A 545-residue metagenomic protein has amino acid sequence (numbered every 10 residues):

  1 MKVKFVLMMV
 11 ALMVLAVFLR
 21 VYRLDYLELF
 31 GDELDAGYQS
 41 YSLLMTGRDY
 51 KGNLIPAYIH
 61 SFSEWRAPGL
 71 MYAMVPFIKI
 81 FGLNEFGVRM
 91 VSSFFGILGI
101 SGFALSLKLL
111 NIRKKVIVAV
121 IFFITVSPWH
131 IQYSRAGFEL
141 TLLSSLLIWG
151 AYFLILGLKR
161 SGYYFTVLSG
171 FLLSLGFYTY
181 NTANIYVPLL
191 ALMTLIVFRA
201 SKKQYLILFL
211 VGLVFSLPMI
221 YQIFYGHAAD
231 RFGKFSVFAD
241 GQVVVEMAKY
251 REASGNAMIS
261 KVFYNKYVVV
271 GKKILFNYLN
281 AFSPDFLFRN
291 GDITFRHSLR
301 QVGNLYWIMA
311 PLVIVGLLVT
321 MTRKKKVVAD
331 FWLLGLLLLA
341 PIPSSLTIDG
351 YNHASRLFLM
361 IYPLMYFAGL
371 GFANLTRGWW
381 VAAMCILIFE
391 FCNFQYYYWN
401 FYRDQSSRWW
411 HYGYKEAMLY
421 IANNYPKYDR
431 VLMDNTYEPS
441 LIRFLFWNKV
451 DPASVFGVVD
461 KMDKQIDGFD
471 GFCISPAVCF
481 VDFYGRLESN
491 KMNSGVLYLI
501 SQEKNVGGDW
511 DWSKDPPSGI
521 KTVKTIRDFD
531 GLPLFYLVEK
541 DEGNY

Functional and structural regions predicted by a protein language model:
K2-E246, Y250, N256-F263, V268 (+1 more regions): Membrane-integral, polyisoprenol-dependent glycosyltransferases of the GT-C/oligosaccharyltransferase superfamily
L24-L27, V268, D404-S407, R430-L432: Second-shell loop/turn segments in exported
A36, G69, I274, Y278 (+2 more regions): Stable alpha-helical elements in mature extracytoplasmic
S161, Q204, L208, P218-Y225 (+4 more regions): Transmembrane helical bundles and short interhelical boundary loops of multi-pass, membrane-embedded
R289, P439-L441, G507: Flexible loop/turn segments at secondary-structure boundaries
L299, G303, A382-Y425, T436-F446 (+4 more regions): Membrane-proximal, lumen/periplasm-facing interface regions of secretory-pathway glyco- and lipid-modifying enzymes
N424-T436, N493-S501: Short hydrophobic beta-strand segments
K461-Y545: Aromatic/acidic, Gly/Pro-rich catalytic loop(s) in extracytoplasmic/lumenal soluble domains of multi-pass membrane
